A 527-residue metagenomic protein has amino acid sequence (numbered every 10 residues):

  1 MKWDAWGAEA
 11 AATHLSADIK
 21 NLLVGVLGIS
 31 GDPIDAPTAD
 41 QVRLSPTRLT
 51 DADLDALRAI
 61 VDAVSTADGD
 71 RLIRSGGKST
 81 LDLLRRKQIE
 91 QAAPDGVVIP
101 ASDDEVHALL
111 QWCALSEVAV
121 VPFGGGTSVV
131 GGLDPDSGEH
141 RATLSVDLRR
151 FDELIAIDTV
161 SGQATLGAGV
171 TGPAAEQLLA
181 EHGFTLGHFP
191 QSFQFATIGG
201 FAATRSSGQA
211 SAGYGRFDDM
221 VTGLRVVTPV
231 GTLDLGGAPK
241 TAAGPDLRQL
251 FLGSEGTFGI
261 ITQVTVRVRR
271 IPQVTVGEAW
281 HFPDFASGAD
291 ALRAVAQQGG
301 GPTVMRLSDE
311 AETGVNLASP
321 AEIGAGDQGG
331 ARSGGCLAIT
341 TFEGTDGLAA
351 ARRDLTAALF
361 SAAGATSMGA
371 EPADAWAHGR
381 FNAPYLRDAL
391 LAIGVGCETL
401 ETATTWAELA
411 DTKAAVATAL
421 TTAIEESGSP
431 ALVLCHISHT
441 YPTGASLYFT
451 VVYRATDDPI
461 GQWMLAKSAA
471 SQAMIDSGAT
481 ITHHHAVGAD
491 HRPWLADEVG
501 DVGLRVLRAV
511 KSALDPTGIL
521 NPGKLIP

Functional and structural regions predicted by a protein language model:
M1-D55, L109: Flexible inter-domain linker/hinge segments
A12-L15, I19, L23-G31, A63-R85 (+4 more regions): C-terminal substrate-recognition/cap domain of FAD-linked oxidoreductases
A52-D55, S65-R149: Glycine-rich N-terminal segment of FAD-binding domains in flavoprotein oxidoreductases, spanning the beta-loop-helix
L81-D82, G132-D152, A180-F184, G208-D218 (+3 more regions): A glycine- and small-aliphatic-rich helix-loop capping segment at beta-alpha/alpha-beta transitions that lines
D152-R306, I519-L520: FAD-binding subdomain of flavoenzyme oxidoreductases
I475-V487, S512, P516-L520: Alpha-helix capping/hinge segments and adjacent helical runs
H491-P527: Activity-critical C-terminal alpha-helical subdomain
